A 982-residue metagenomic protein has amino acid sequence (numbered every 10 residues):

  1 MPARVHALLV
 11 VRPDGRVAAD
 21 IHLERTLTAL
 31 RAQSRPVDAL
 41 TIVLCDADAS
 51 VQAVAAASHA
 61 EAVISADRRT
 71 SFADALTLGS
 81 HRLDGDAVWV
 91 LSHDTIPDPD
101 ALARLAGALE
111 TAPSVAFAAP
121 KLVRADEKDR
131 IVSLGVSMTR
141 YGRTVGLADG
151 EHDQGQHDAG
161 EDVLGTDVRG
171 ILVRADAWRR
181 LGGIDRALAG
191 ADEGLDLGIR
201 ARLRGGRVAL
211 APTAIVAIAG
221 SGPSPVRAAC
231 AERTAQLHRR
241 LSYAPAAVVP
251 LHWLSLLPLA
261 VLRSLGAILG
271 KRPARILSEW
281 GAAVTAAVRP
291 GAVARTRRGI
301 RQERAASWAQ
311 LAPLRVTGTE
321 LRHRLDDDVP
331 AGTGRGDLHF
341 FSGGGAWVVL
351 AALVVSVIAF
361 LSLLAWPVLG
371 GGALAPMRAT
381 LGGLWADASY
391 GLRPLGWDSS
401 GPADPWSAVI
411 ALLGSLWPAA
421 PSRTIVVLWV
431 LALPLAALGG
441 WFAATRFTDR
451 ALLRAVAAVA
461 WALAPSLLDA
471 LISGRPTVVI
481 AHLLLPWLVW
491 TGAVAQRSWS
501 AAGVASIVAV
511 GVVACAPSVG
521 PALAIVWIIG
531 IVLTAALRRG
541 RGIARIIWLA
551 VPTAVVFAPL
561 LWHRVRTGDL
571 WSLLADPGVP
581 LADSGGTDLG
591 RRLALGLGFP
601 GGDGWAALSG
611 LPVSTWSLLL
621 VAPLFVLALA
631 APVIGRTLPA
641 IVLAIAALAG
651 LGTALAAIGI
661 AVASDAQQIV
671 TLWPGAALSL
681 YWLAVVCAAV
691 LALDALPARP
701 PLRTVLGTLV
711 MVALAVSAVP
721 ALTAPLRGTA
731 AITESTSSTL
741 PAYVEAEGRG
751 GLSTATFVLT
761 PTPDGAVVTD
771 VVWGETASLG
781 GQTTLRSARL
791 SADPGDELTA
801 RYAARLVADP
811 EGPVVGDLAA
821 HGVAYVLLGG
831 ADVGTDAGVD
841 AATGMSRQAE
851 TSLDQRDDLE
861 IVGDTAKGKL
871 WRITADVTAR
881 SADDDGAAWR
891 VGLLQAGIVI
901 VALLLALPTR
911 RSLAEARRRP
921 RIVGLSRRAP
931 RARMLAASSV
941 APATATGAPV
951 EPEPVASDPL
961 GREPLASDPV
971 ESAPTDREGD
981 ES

Functional and structural regions predicted by a protein language model:
T28-V37: Short, acidic, metal-binding catalytic loop of nucleotide-sugar glycosyltransferases
P99-M138: Conserved donor NDP-sugar-binding/catalytic core segment of glycosyltransferases
L203-G291: Active-site-adjacent helix/loop segment of glycosyltransferases that harbors family-specific signature motifs
V349-L353, S617-L643, V901-P908: Hydrophobic, aromatic-rich transmembrane alpha-helices and their immediate juxtamembrane boundary segments
L361-V494: Active-site lumenal/periplasmic loops and adjacent helix-entry segments of GT-C-fold, multi-pass membrane
D387-R393, R545, L549-G635, T739 (+2 more regions): Periplasmic/ER-lumenal interhelical loops and adjacent helix-loop junctions in multi-pass membrane proteins
L433-R446, R450-A536, R545-L561, A713-S717: Membrane-embedded helix bundles of polyisoprenyl
G578, V716-G947, L960, D976-S982: Extracytoplasmic
